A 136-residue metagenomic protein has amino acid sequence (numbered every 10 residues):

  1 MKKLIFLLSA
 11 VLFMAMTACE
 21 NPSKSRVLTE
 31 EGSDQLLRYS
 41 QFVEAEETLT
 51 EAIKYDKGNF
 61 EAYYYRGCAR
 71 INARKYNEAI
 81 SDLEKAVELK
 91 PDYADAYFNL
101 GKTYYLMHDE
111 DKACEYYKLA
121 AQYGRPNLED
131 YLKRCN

Functional and structural regions predicted by a protein language model:
K24-R26, F60-E61, A94-D95, N127-E129: Helix-start (N-cap) detector for alpha-helical repeat units in TPR-like alpha-solenoids, especially tetratricopeptide
L36-L37, Y64, I71, Y105: Position-specific recognition of the canonical hydrophobic site in helix A of tetratricopeptide repeat
Y39-S40, R74, H108: Residue-level detector of the short coil/turn that links helix A to helix B within each tetratricopeptide repeat
T50-K54, S81-E88, L119-Q122: Conserved structural position within tetratricopeptide repeats
Y65, N99, Y131-R134: Canonical tetratricopeptide repeat
